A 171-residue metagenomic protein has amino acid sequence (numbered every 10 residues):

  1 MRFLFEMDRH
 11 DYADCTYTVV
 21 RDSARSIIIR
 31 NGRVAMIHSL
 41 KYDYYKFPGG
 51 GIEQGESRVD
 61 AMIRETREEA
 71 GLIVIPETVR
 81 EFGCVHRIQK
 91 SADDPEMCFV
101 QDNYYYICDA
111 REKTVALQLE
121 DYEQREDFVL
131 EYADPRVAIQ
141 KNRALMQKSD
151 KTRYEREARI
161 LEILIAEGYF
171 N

Functional and structural regions predicted by a protein language model:
M1-R25: Acidic, metal-coordinating catalytic segment for phosphate/diphosphate chemistry, firing primarily on the Nudix
T18-V19, P95-D102, Y122-D127: A generic structural micro-feature
D22-A24, G32, D102-Y104, F128: Change "...and in nucleic-acid phosphodiester-cleaving endonucleases..." to "...and in nucleic-acid processing enzymes
I29-E69, I73: Conserved Nudix-box catalytic region and its N-terminal flanking loop in Nudix hydrolases and closely related
N31-R33, D109-T114, P135-R136: Short loop segments at secondary-structure junctions
Y44, V115-N171: Nudix hydrolase/Nudix homology domain
I73-C84: A short coil-to-beta-strand element that immediately follows conserved catalytic motifs
R87-L117, E131: Active-site-adjacent beta-strand/loop module that shapes the phosphate/pyrophosphate-binding cleft
